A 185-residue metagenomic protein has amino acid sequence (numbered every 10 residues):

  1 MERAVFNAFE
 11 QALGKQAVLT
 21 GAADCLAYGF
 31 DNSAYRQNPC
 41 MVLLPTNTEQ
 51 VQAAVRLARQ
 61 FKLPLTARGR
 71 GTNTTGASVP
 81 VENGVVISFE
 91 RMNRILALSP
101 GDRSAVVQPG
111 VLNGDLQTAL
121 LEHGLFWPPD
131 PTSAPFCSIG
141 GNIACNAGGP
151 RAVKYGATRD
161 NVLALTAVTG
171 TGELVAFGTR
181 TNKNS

Functional and structural regions predicted by a protein language model:
M1-R56, Q60, T72-R103, T132 (+1 more regions): N-terminal flexible segment immediately upstream of the FAD-binding catalytic core in FAD-dependent oxidoreductases
L44, T66-R68, N73, V107 (+2 more regions): Short conserved micro-motifs on helix faces and helix-strand junctions that flank and scaffold key functional residues
A58, L65-A67, L120: A generic structural signal for well-ordered alpha-helical segments
L63-P64, F126: Residue-level detector of anion-binding/catalytic polar loops
R94-L98, S104-S185: FAD-binding subdomain of flavoenzyme oxidoreductases
